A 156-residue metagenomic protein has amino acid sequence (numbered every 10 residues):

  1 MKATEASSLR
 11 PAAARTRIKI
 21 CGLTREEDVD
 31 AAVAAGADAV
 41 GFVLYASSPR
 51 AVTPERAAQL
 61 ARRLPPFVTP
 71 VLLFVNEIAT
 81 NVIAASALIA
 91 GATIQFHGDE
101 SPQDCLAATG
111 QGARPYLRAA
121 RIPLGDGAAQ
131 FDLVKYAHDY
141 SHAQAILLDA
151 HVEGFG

Functional and structural regions predicted by a protein language model:
M1-G22: N-terminal amphipathic alpha-helix/helix-capping segment at the start of soluble metabolic enzymes
I18, A37, A150-V152: Short glycine- and Lys/Arg-enriched binding-loop motifs that mark or flank ligand-binding interfaces
K19-A31, A35: N-terminal beta1-alpha1 ligand-phosphate binding loop
G22-T24, G41, F155-G156: Glycine-centered small-residue hotspots that permit tight backbone geometry or close packing
A31-G41, L88-T93: Catalytic domains of carbohydrate-active enzymes, especially glycoside hydrolases
L44-S48, R56, A61-G156: Conserved anion-binding
T53: Short, conserved glycine- and acidic-residue-centered signature motifs in active-site or ligand-binding loops
